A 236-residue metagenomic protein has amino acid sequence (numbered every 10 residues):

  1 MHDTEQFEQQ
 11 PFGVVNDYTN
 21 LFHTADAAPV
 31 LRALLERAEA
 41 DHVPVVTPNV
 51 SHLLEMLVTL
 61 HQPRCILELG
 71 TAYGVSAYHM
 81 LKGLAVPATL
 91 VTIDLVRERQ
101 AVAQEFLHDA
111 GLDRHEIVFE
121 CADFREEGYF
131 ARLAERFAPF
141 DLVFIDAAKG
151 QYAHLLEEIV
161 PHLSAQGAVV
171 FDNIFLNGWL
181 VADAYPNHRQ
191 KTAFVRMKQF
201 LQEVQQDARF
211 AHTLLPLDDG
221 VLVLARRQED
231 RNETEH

Functional and structural regions predicted by a protein language model:
M1-L142, A147-V170, I174-H236: A short alpha-helical cap/connector motif
